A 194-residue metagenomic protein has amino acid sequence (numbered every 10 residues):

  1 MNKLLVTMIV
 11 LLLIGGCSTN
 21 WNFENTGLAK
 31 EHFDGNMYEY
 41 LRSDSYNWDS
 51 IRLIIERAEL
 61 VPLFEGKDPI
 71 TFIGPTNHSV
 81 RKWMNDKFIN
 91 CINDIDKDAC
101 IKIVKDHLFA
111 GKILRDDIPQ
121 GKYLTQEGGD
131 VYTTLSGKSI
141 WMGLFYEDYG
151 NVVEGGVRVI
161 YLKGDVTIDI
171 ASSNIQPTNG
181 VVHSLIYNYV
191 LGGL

Functional and structural regions predicted by a protein language model:
M1-C17: Sec-dependent bacterial lipoprotein signal peptides
I14-Y40: Bacterial Sec-dependent N-terminal signal peptides
T19-N25, S50-L53, E65, I89-N90 (+3 more regions): Intrinsically disordered, low-complexity linkers and terminal regions that flank or interleave Cys/His-based
G35-R42, K87-N93, A171-S172: Second-shell loop/turn segments in exported
N36-G74, R81-W83: Post-signal-peptide N-terminal segment of Sec-exported extracytoplasmic proteins
Y46, E56-L60, N77-I89, N93 (+1 more regions): Sec-exported extracytoplasmic/periplasmic mature domains
I73-W83, S173-L191: FKBP-type peptidyl-prolyl cis-trans isomerase
D94-D169: Aromatic/histidine-rich interaction motifs
